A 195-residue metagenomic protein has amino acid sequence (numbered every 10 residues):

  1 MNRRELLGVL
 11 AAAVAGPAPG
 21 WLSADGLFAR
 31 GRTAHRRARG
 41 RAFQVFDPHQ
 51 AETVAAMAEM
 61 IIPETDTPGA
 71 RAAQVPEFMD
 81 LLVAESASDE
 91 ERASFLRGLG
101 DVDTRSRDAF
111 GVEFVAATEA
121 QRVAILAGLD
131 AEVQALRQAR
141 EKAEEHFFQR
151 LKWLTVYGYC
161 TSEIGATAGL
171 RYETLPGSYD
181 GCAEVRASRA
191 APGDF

Functional and structural regions predicted by a protein language model:
M1-E5, P17-A56: C-terminal segment of N-terminal export signals and the immediately downstream linker at the start of the mature
R4-V9, T118: Short helix-onset patch at the extreme N-terminus, typifying the N->h transition of secretory signal peptides
L10-V14: Sec-dependent signal peptide hydrophobic core
A38, A51-A56, M60, Q74-F195: Mature-region segments of soluble proteins
P68, A73: Zn2+-dependent metallopeptidase catalytic domains
